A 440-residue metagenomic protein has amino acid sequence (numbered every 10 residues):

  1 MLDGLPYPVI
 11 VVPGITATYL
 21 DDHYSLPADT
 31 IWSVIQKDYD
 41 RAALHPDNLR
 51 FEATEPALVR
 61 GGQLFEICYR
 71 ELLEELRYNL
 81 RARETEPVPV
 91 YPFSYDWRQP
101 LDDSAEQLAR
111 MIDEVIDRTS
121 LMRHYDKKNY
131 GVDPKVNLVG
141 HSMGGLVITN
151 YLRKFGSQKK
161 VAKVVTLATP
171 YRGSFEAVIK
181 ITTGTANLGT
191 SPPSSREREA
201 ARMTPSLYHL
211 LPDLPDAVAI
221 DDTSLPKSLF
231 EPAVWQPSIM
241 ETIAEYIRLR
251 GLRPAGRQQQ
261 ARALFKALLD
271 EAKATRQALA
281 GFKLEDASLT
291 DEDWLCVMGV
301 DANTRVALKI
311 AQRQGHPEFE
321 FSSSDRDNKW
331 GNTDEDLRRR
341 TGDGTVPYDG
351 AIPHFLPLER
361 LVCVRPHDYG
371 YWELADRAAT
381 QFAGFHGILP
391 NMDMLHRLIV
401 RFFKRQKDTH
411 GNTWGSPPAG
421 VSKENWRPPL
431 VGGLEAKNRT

Functional and structural regions predicted by a protein language model:
M1-V139, M143-T204, Y208-L210, A217-F230 (+4 more regions): N-terminal non-catalytic accessory region
I15, V300-A302, G342: Acidic beta-to-alpha connecting loop that harbors the catalytic carboxylate
V88-Y91, Q99-D102, V218-K329: Alpha/beta-hydrolase fold catalytic core
Y125-D126, G281-D286, D334-E335: Generic recognition of flexible, low-complexity loop/linker segments
T149-N150, S195-R196, L264, L279-F282 (+2 more regions): Sparse, context-dependent recognition of short Cys/His-centered cofactor- or disulfide-binding micro-motifs
K160, T290-D293, G342: Residues that flank catalytic or metal-binding motifs in active/ligand-binding sites
C296, E335, R339-G342: Non-catalytic helical "accessory" subdomain of NTase-fold nucleotidyltransferases
